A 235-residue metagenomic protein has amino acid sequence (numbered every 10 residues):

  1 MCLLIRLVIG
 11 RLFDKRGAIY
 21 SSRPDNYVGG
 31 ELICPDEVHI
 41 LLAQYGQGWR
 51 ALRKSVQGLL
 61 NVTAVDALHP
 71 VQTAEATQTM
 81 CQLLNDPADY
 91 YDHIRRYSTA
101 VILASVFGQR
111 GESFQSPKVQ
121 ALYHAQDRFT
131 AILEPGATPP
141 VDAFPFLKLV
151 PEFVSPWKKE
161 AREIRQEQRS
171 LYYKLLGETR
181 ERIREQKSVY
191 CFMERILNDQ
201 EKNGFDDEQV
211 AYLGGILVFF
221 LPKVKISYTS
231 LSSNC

Functional and structural regions predicted by a protein language model:
M1, V65-A74, L83-A104, E112-A121 (+2 more regions): Cytochrome P450
M1-A67, D89, I94-V101, K118-P145: Cytochrome P450 substrate-recognition site 1
L3-L12, R110-S113, P117-V119, K223-C235: Classical protein tyrosine phosphatase
S55, L59, E75-L83, L231 (+1 more regions): Solvent-exposed, amphipathic alpha-helical segments
N61-T63, T138-V141, E160-L231: Conserved cytochrome P450 catalytic core segment spanning the I/J/K helices
T73, Q120-F129, K187-R195: Cytochrome P450 I-helix active-site segment
Q82-D89, Q109-F114, G177-V189: Surface-exposed helix-capping loop/turn segments at secondary-structure junctions
A104-S105, T229: Conserved beta-strand->loop/alpha-helix structural units within folded catalytic cores of enzymes with alpha/beta
